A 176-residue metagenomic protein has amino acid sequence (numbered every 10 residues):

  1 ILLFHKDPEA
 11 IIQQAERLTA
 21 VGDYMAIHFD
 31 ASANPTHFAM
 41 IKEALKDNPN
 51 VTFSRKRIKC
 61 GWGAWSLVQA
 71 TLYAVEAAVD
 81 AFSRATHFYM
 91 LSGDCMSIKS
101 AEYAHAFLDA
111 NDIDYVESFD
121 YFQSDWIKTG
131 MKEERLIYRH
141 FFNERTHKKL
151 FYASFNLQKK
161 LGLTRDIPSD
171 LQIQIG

Functional and structural regions predicted by a protein language model:
I1-G176: ER/Golgi luminal nucleotide-sugar-dependent glycosyltransferases, focusing on the catalytic module
